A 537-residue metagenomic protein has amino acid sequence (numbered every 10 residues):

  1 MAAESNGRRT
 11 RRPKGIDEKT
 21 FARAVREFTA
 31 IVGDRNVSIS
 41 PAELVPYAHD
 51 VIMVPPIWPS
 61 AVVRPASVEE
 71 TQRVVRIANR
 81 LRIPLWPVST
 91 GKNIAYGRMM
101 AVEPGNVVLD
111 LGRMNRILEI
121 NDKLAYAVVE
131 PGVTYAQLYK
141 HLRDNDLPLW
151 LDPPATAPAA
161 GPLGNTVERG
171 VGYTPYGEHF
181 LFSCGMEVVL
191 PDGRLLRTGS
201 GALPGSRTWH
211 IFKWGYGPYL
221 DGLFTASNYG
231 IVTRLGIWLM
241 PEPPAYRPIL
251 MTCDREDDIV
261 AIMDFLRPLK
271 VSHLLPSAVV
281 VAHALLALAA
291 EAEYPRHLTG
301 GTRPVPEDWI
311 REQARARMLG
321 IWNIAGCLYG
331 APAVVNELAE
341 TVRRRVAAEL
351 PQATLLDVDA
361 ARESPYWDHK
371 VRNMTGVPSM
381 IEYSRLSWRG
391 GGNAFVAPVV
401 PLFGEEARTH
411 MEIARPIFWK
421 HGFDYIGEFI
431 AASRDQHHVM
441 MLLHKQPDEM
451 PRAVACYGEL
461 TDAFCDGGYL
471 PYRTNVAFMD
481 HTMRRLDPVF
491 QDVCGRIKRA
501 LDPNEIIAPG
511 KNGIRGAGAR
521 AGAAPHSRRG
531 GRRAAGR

Functional and structural regions predicted by a protein language model:
A2-K19, R23-R26, V32-D34, P41-L44 (+10 more regions): Conserved glycine-rich FAD pyrophosphate-binding loop
R26-V37, R80-I83, R143-L147, V188-L195 (+10 more regions): Generic secondary-structure signature for well-ordered alpha-helical cores
E27, A261-V279, L285-P306, E406-H421 (+1 more regions): Short amphipathic alpha-helix segments
V37-P41, R64, L85-S89, L109-L111 (+11 more regions): General beta-strand structural signal in soluble alpha/beta enzymes
V68, R255-D257, L328-N336, F403-G404 (+1 more regions): Helix N-cap motif at beta-to-alpha junctions
I117-I120, V129-S272, H526-G530, G536: FAD-binding subdomain of flavoenzyme oxidoreductases
T156-V167, L285-L288, R362-H369: Beta-rich nucleic-acid/ligand-interaction surfaces
Y246-P248, T252-R255, L269, R315-L355: A conserved active-site cap/scaffold subdomain adjacent to cofactor or substrate pockets
